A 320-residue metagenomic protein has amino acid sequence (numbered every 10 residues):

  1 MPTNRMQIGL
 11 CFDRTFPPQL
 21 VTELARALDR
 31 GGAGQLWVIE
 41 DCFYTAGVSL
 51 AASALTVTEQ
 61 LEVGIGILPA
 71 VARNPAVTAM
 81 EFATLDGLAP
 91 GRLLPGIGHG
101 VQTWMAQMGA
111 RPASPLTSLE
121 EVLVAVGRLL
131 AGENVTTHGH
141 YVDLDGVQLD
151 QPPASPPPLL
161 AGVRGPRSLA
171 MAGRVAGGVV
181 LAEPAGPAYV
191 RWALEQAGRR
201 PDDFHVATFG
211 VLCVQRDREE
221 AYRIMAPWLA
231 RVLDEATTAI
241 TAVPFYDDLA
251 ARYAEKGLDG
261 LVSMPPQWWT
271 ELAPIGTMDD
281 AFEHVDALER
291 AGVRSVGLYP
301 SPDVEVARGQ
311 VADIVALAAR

Functional and structural regions predicted by a protein language model:
M1-G66, P157, V304: N-terminal beta1-alpha1-beta2 module of alpha/beta enzyme domains
P2, P112-Q148, V190-R290: An alpha-helical appendage that flanks or caps ligand/catalytic pockets
M6-F12, L36-V38, V63-G66, L93-I97 (+4 more regions): Hydrophobic faces of well-ordered beta-strands that scaffold small-molecule active sites in alpha/beta enzyme cores
M6-Q19, L68-P75, P153-V163, L212-Q215 (+1 more regions): Active-site mouth loops of central-metabolism enzymes
F16-L28, E81, G162-R174, M225 (+1 more regions): Short, acidic/polar
G32, A54, L85, V126 (+3 more regions): Conserved, mostly hydrophobic/aromatic
Y44-S53, E183-R199, V304-G309: Active-site-adjacent beta->alpha loops and helix N-cap segments on the catalytic face of soluble alpha/beta enzymes
T45-L68, A72, E121-A125, L129 (+2 more regions): Alpha-helix-loop-beta-strand connector modules within alpha/beta enzyme cores
